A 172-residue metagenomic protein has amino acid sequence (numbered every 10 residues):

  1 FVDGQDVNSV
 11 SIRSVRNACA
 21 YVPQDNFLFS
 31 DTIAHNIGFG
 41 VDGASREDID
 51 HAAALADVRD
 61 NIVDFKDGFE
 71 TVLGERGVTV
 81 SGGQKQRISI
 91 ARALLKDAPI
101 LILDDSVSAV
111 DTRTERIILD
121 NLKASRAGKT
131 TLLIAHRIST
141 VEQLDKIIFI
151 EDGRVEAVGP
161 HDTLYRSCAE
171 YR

Functional and structural regions predicted by a protein language model:
F1, S9, R16, A34-E75 (+3 more regions): ABC ATPase nucleotide-binding domain helical subdomain, centered on the C-loop/LSGGQ "ABC signature"
D6, R59-I88, S106, V110-R113: ABC-fold ATPase nucleotide-binding domain signature/coupling loops
R13, C19-P23, L132: ABC nucleotide-binding domain signature
L55, D64, G68, D120 (+2 more regions): C-terminal portion of ABC ATPase nucleotide-binding domains
S81-G82, I88-A93, I117, L133: ABC ATPase nucleotide-binding domain "signature" region
L95-P99, G128: A short, proline-enriched helix->beta-strand linker immediately N-terminal to the Walker B motif in ABC-type P-loop
L101-D105: Catalytic Walker B motif of ABC-type/P-loop ATPase nucleotide-binding domains
G128-A135: Conserved H-loop
